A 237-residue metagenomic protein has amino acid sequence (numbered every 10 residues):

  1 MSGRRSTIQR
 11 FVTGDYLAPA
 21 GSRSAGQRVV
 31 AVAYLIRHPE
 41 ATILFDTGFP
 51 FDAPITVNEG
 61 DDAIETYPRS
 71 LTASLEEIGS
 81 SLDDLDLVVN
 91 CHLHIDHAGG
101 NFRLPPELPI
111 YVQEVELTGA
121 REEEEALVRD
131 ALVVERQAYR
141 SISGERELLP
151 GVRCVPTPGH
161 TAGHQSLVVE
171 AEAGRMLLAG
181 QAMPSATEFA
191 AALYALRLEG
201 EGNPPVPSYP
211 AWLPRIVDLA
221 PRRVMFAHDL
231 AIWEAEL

Functional and structural regions predicted by a protein language model:
M1-D62, R215-A220, A235-L237: Zn-dependent metallo-beta-lactamase
S2-I8, R37-T42, R146-R153, A171-M176: Beta-strand-turn-beta hairpins that frame and shape the catalytic cleft of phosphate-ester-processing enzymes
R10, L44-D46, L87, I110-V112 (+2 more regions): A structural signal for short, well-ordered beta-strand segments and their strand-loop junctions that often border
R28-V30, R140-I142, T161-G163: Residues that act as N-cap/strand-start positions at coil-to-secondary-structure junctions
P50-A53, E145-R146, R153-P156, A162-E236: Metallo-beta-lactamase
A63-D84, P109-P156, E201-P221: Metallo-beta-lactamase
D84-D96: Metallo-beta-lactamase
G99-P106, A235-L237: Metal-dependent catalytic neighborhoods of phosphoester/phosphodiester hydrolases
